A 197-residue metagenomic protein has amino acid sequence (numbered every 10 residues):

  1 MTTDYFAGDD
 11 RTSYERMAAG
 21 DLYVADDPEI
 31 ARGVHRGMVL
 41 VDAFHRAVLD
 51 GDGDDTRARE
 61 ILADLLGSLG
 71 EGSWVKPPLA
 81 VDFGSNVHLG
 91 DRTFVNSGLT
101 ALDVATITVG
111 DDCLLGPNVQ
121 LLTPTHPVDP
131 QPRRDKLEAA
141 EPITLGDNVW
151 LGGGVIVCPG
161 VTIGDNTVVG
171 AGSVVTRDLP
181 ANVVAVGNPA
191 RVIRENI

Functional and structural regions predicted by a protein language model:
M1-G72, A190-I193: Terminal amphipathic alpha-helical/low-complexity segments used for targeting or macromolecular assembly
H45, R177-N182: Short arginine-rich
E71-K76, D82: LRR N-terminal entry segment and analogous cap-like coil->beta motifs
W74, W150, V168, V184-V186: Short-chain dehydrogenase/reductase
L79-T162, N188-A190, R194-I197: Flexible, glycine/small-residue-enriched loop-and-beta-strand segment within the central core of proteins
G160-D165, T176-R177: Active-site/ligand-binding-proximal alpha/beta "capping" segment
V161, N182-V183: Extracytoplasmic/periplasmic beta-strand context in beta-sandwich domains, especially the cupredoxin/COX2 CuA-binding
